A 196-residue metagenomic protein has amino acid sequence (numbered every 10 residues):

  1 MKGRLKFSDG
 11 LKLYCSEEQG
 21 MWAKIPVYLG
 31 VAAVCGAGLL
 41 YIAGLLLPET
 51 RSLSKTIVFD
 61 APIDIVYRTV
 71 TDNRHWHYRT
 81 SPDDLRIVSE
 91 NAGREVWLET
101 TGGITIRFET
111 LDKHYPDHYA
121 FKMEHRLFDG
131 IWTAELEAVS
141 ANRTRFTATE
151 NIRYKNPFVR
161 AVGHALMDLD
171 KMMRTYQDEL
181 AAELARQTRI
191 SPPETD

Functional and structural regions predicted by a protein language model:
L5, L11-Y14, K24-E90: Hydrophobic ligand-binding cavity/cleft-lining segments
Y14, E18-W22, E124-T175, A182: Beta-strand/loop substructures that line and gate deep hydrophobic ligand-binding cavities in soluble
T50-V58, T105, H118, I131 (+1 more regions): Intrinsic-disorder/low-complexity, polar/charged segments enriched in Ser/Thr/Lys/Arg/Asp/Glu/Gln
S54, N73-R107, L111-H118: Short beta-edge strand/loop motif at the mouth of beta-sheet-based domains
D60-D64, L111-P116, E135-R145, R186: A short, structured loop/turn motif at beta-sheet edges
I65-V70, W76, R94, T110 (+3 more regions): Hydrophobic pocket/interface hotspot
L85, D178-D196: Short, highly charged C-terminal tails/helix-capping segments
